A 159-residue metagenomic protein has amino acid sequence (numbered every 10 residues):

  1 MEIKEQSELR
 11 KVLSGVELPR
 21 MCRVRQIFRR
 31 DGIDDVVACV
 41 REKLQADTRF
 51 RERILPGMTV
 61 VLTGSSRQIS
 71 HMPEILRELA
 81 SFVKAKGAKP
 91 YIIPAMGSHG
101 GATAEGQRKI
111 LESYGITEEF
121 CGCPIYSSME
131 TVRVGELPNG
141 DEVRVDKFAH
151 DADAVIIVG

Functional and structural regions predicted by a protein language model:
M1-C39: N-terminal amphipathic/basic leader segments beginning at the initiator methionine
V37-T48, L76-L79: Short, well-ordered amphipathic alpha-helical segments that serve as non-catalytic structural scaffolds within diverse
L44-V61, K84-A85: Glycine-rich phosphate/diphosphate-binding loops that line cofactor/substrate pockets in enzymes
T59-I69, Y91-S98: Short glycine-rich or small-residue beta-strand-to-loop segments that form or flank ligand, phosphate, metal/Fe-S
I69-P90: Histidine-anchored nucleotide/phosphate-binding helix
E74, K89-R108, F120: Active-site histidine-anchored catalytic micro-motif
G106-G159: An acidic, phosphate/nucleotide-engaging active-site surface
